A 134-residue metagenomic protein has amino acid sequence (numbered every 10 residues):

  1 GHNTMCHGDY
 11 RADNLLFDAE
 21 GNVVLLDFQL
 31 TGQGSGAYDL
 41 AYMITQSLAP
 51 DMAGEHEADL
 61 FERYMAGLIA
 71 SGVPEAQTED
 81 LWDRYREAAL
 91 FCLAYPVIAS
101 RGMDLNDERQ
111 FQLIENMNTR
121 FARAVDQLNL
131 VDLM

Functional and structural regions predicted by a protein language model:
G1-G36: Active-site acidic catalytic loop and adjacent metal/ATP-binding pocket of ATP-dependent phosphoryl transfer enzymes
G1-H7, Q112-N116, R120, A124-M134: ATP-dependent phospho-/nucleotidyl transfer catalytic cores
H2, M52, H56, Q77 (+1 more regions): Conserved acidic
A19-N22, S71-A76: Short, glycine- and charge-enriched coil/turn segments that flank and shape catalytic ligand pockets
L30, G36-V73, A89-Q110: Active-site activation/catalytic loop segments of kinase-like enzymes and analogous catalytic loops in related
V73-A89: All-alpha amphipathic helical-bundle segments outside canonical DNA-binding/catalytic cores that form hydrophobic
